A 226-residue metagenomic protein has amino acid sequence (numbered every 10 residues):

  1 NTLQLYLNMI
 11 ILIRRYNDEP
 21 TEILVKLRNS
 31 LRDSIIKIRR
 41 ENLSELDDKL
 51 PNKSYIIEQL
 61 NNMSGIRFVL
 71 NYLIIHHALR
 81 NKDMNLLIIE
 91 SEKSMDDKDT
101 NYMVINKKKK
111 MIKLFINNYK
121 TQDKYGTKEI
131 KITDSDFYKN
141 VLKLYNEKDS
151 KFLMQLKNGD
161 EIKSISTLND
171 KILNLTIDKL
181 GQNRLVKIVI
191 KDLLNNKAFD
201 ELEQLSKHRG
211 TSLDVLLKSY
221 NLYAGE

Functional and structural regions predicted by a protein language model:
N1-K26, T167-L168, N183-K187, G210: Non-catalytic DNA-binding core/recognition domains of DNA-processing enzymes
N8, N85-K93, K207-G210: Amphipathic alpha-helical scaffolding segments
E19-Q59: Flexible interdomain linker/hinge and immediately adjacent N-terminus of the catalytic tyrosine-recombinase domain
K49-K82: Basic, Lys/Arg- and aromatic-enriched nucleic-acid-binding interface segment
D83-M84, L180, I190, K197-T211: Active-site-proximal segment of tyrosine recombinases
L86-I132: Conserved tyrosine-mediated DNA breakage-rejoining catalytic core shared by Y-recombinases
D123-V189, L194: Active-site/catalytic core of tyrosine-dependent DNA strand-transfer enzymes
N196-A198, K207-E226: Catalytic-site neighborhood detector that most strongly recognizes the C-terminal catalytic loop/helix of tyrosine
